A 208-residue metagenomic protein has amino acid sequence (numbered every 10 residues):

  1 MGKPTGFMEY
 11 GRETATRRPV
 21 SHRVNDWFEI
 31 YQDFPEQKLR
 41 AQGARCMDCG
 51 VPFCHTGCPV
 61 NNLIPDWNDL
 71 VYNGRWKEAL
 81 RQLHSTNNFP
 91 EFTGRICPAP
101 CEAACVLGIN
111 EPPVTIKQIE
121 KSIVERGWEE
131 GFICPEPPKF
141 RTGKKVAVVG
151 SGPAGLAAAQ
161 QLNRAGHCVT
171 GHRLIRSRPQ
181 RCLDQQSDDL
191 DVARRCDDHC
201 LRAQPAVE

Functional and structural regions predicted by a protein language model:
M1-K145: Ferredoxin-type iron-sulfur electron-transfer modules and their immediate structural context
F34, A157, P205: Short Gly/charged-rich anion-binding patches and loops
I119, S151, R173-L174: Fold-independent oxyanion-binding glycine-rich loops and adjacent beta-strand/coil segments at enzyme active sites
K145-C168: N-terminal Rossmann-like FAD-binding beta1-loop-alpha1 element of flavoenzymes
H167-S177: Glycine-rich FAD pyrophosphate-binding loop
P179, S187, D191-R194, L201-V207: Short linear motifs in low-complexity or flexible loops
L183: RTX-like calcium-binding, glycine/aspartate-rich low-complexity repeat tracts
